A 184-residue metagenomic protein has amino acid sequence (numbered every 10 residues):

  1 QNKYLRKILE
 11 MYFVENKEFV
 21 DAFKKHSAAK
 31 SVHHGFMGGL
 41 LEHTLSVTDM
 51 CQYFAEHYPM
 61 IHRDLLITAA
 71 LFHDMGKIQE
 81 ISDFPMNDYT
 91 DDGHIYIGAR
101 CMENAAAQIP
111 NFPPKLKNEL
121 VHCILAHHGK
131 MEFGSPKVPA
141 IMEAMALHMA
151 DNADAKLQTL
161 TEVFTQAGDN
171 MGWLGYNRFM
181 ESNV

Functional and structural regions predicted by a protein language model:
Q1-D91, K130: Acidic/His-rich, divalent-metal-binding segments that scaffold phosphate/diphosphate chemistry
K3-K7, K17, P114-N118, A144 (+1 more regions): Generic alpha-helical secondary structure signal
E15, A28, T165-G172: Alpha-helical protein-protein interaction elements
Y53-A167: Divalent metal-dependent catalytic cores for phosphoryl transfer on phosphate-bearing substrates
H148, N170-R178: N-terminal intrinsically disordered, cationic/polar leader segments that include organellar targeting peptides
R178-V184: Terminal helices and disordered tails flanking the catalytic cores of nucleotide-processing hydrolases
